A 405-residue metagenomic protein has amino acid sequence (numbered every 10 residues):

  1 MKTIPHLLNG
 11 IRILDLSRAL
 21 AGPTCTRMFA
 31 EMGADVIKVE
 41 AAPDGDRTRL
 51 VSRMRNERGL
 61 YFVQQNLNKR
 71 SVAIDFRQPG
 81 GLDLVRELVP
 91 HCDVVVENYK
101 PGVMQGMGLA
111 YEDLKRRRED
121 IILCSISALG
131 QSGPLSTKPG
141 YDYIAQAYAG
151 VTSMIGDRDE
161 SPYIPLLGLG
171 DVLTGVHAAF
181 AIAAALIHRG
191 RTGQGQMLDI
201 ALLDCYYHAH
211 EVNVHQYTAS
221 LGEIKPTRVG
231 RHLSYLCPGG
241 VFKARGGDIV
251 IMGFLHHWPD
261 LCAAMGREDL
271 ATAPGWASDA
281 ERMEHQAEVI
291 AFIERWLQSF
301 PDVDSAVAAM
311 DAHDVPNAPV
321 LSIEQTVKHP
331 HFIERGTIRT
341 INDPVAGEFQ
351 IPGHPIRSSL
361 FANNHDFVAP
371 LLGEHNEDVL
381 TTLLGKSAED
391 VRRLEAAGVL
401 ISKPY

Functional and structural regions predicted by a protein language model:
M1-R191, L371, E377-Y405: N-terminal helix-loop segment corresponding to the beta1-alpha1 unit of nucleotide/adenylate-binding folds
P43, L129-G130, L202-Y207, G246-D248 (+3 more regions): Glycine-rich beta-alpha junction loops
F62, V229-S234, G239-V241, A346-F349 (+1 more regions): Short Gly/Pro-enriched turn/cap motifs at secondary-structure boundaries
Q131, D159-L167, G190-Y206, T227-S234 (+1 more regions): Conserved Rossmann-fold dehydrogenase catalytic segment
E160-G170, K243-G246, F361-N364: Flexible glycine/proline-enriched surface loops and loop-helix/loop-strand junctions
G175-Q196, H208, V212-L221, C262-D269: Oxidoreductase and adenylate-handling cofactor-binding alpha/beta cores
G230-H232, C237-H313, N317: Aromatic-enriched alpha-helical interface/lid elements that frame and gate functional surfaces
A312-D366: A glycine-rich dinucleotide-binding beta-alpha-beta segment and adjacent secondary-structure elements that constitute
